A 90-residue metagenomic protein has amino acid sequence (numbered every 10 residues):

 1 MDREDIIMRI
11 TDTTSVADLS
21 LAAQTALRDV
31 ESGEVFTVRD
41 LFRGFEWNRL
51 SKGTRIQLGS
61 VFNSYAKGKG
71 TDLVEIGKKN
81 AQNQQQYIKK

Functional and structural regions predicted by a protein language model:
M1-T13: Long, low-complexity, charged/polar intrinsically disordered regions in eukaryotic proteins
T13-V35, K67-G68: Positively charged, polyanion-binding regions of nucleic-acid-associated proteins
V16, E46-V61, V74: Short, positively charged loop/turn segments that connect secondary-structure elements
A26-D29, G44-N48: Alpha-helix C-capping/helix-to-loop hinge sites
E34-G44: Short acidic, hydrophobic short linear motifs in intrinsically disordered regions
D40, S64-K90: Charged low-complexity interaction tracts in eukaryotic proteins
